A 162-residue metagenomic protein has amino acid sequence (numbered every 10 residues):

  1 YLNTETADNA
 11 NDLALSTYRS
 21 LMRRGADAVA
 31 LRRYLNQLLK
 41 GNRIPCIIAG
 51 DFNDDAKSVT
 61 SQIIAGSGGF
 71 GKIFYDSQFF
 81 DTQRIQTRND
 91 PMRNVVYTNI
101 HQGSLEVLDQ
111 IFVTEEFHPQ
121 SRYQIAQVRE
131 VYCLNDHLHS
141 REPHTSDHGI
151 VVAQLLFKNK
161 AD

Functional and structural regions predicted by a protein language model:
L2-L21: A solvent-exposed, charged loop/short amphipathic helix patch at secondary-structure junctions
L15-N42: A long, amphipathic alpha-helix that forms part of the scaffold/cap immediately adjacent to metal-dependent active
R33, Q37-I47, F52-D162: Metal-dependent phosphoester-hydrolase catalytic domains
